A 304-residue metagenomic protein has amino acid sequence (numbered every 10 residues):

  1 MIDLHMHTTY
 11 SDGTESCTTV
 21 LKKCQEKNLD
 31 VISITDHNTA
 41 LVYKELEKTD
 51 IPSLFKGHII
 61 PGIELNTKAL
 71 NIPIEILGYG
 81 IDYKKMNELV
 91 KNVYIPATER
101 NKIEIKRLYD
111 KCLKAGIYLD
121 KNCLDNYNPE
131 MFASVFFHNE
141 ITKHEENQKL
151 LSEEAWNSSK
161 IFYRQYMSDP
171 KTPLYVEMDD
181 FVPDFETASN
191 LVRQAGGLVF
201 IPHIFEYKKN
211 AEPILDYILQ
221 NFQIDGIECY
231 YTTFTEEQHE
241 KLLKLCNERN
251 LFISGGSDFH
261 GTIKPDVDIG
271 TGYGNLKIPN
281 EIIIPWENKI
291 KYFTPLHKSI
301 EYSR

Functional and structural regions predicted by a protein language model:
M1, Q25, W286-R304: Short, Lys/Arg-enriched, disordered terminal segments
M1-P73, K171, Y175-K264: An N-terminally biased module of ancient metal coordination in phosphate/nucleic-acid-related enzymes
H7-G13, N92, T271-N275: Acidic/histidine-rich helix-loop elements that form or flank divalent-metal/phosphate-binding sites at the catalytic
T49-P213, Y292-S303: Extended substrate/RNA-proximal surfaces in nucleic-acid metabolism proteins
Y79-I81, G261, T271: Generic structural "secondary-structure junction" signal
D216-Y230, I269-T294: Structural recognition of alpha->loop->beta junctions
